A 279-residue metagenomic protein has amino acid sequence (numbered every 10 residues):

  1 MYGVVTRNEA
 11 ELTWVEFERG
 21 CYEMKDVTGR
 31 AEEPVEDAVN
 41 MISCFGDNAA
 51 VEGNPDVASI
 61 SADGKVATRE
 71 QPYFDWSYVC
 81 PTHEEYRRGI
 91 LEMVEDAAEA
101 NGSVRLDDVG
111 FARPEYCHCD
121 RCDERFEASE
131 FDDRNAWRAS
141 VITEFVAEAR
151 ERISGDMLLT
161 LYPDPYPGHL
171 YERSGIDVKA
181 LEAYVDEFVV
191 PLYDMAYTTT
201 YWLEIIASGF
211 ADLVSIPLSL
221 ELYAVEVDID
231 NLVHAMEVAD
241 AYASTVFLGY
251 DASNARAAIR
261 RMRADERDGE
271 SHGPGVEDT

Functional and structural regions predicted by a protein language model:
M1-P34, D96-S103, L181-E187, A239-V246: Catalytic domains of carbohydrate-active enzymes, especially glycoside hydrolases
Y2-R7, A136-G175, I216-D228, L248-D251: Aromatic-lined carbohydrate-recognition surfaces of secreted/lumenal glycan-active proteins
Y2-T6, G20-Y22, A38-I42, V104-L106 (+4 more regions): Hydrophobic faces of well-ordered beta-strands that scaffold small-molecule active sites in alpha/beta enzyme cores
L12-V15, M157-Y197, A235: Substrate-binding cleft/loops of secretory-pathway carbohydrate-active enzymes
R19-E23, P72-R88, D133-S140, P191-A196 (+1 more regions): The substrate-binding groove and active-site-proximal loops of carbohydrate-active enzymes, especially glycoside
N40-E95: Active-site-adjacent "subsite" loops/lids of carbohydrate-active enzymes
S103-D133: Active-site-proximal loop/short-helix segments that contain or immediately flank catalytic acid/base residue(s)
L192-T199, E221-T279: Substrate-binding cleft of secreted/luminal carbohydrate-active enzymes
